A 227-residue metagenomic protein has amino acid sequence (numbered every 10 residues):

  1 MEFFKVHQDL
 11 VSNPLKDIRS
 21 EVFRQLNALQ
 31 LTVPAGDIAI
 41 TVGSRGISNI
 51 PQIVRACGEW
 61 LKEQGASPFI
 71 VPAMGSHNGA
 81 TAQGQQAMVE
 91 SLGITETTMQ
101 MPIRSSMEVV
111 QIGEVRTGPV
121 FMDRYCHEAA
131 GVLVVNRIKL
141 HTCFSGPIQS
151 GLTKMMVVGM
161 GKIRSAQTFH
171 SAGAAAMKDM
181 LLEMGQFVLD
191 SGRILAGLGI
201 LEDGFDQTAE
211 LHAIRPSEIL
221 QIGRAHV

Functional and structural regions predicted by a protein language model:
M1-V22: N-terminal amphipathic/basic leader segments beginning at the initiator methionine
Q25-A39, K62-G65: Glycine-rich phosphate/diphosphate-binding loops that line cofactor/substrate pockets in enzymes
D37-G46, F69-M74: Short glycine-rich or small-residue beta-strand-to-loop segments that form or flank ligand, phosphate, metal/Fe-S
S48-P68: Histidine-anchored nucleotide/phosphate-binding helix
S67-Q83: Active-site histidine-anchored catalytic micro-motif
G84-P147: An acidic, phosphate/nucleotide-engaging active-site surface
V115, Y125, V135-Q207, H212-I214: Conserved phosphate- and dinucleotide-binding cores of soluble alpha/beta proteins, encompassing both enzyme active
A225-V227: Conserved small/polar residues in nucleotide/adenosyl-binding loops
